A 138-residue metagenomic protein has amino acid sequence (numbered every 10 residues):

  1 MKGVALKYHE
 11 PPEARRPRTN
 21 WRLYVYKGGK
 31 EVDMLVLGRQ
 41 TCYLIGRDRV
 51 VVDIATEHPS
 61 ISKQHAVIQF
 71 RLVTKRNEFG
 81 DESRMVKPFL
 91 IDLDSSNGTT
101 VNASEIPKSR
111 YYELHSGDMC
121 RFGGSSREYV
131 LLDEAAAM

Functional and structural regions predicted by a protein language model:
M1-P59, L72-F79, V130-M138: Intrinsically disordered, low-complexity acidic Ser/Thr-rich regulatory segments
Q40-M119, G123-G124, A137: Forkhead-associated
R127: A contiguous, surface-exposed recognition patch within enzymatic or periplasmic domains that forms
